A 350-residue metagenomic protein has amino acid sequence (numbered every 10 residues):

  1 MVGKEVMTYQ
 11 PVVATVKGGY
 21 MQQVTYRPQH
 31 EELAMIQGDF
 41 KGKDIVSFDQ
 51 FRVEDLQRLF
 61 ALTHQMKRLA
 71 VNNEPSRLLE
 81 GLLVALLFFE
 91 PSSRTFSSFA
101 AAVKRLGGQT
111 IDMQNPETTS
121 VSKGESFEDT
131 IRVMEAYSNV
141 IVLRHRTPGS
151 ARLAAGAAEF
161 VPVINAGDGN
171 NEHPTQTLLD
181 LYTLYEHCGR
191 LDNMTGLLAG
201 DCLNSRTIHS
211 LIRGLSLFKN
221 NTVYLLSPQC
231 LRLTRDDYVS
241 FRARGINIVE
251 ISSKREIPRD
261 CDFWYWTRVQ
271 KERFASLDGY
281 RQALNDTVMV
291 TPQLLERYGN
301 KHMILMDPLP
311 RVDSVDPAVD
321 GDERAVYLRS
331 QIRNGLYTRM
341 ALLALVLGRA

Functional and structural regions predicted by a protein language model:
Q23-S97: Positively charged, low-complexity intrinsically disordered leader regions
V71-N73, R77-Y185, V315: Phosphate/diphosphate ligand-binding glycine-rich loop within oxidoreductases
L79-V84, D192-M194, N220, H302: Phosphate-coordination loops involved in phosphoryl transfer and adenosine-cofactor binding
F89-A101, E186-W266: Glycine-rich phosphate/diphosphate-binding loop of Rossmann-like nucleotide-binding domains
E159-V161, K219-N221, R297-I304: A short helix->loop->beta-strand "cap" motif at the edges of active sites that frequently abuts
R242-V319: Rossmann-like adenosine-cofactor binding region
H302-M303, P308-A350: Adenosine-phosphate binding glycine-rich loop
